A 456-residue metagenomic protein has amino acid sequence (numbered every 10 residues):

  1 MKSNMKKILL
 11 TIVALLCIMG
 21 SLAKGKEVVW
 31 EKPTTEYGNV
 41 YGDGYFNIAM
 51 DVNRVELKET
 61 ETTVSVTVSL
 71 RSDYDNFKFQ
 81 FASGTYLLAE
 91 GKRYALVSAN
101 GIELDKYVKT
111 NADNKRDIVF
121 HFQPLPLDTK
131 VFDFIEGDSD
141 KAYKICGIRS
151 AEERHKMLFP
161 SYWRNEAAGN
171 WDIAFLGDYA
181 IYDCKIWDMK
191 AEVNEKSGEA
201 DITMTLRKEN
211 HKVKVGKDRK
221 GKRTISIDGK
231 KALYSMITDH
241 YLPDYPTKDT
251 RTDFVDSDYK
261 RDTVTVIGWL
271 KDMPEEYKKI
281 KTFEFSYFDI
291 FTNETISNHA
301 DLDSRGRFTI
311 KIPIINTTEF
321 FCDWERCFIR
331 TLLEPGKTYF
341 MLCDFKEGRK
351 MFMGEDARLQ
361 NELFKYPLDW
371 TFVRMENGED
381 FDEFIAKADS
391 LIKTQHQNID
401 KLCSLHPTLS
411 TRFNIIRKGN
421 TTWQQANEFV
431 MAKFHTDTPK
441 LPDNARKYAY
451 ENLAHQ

Functional and structural regions predicted by a protein language model:
M1-V29: Bacterial Sec-dependent N-terminal signal peptides
K24-H155: Conserved functional micro-motifs across diverse proteins
L88-K92, S139, K185, S286-T292: Change "in extracellular beta-sheet-rich domains … of secreted and cell-surface proteins" to "in beta-sheet-rich domains
R149-M157, A191-R412: A non-transmembrane, solvent-exposed segment enriched in polar/low-complexity residues
E166-T203: N-terminal glycine/threonine-rich, aromatic-flanked beta-hairpin/loop signature
I392-I399, R417-T421, Q425: Short amphipathic alpha-helical coiled-coil/interface segments
K418-Q456: Extended amphipathic alpha-helical segments with heptad-repeat/coiled-coil character used for oligomerization, fusion
